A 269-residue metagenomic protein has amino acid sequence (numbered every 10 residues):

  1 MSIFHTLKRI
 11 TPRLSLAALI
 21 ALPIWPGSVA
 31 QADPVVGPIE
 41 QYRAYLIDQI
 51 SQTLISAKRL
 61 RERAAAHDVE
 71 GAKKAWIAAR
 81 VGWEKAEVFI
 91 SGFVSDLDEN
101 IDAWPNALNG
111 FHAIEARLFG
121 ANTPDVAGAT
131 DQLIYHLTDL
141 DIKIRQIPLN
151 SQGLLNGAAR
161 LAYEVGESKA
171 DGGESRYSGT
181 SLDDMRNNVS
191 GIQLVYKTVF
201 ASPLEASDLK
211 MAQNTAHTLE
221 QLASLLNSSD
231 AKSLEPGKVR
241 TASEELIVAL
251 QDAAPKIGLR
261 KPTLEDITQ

Functional and structural regions predicted by a protein language model:
M1-S2, Q31: Initiator methionine at the very start of the polypeptide chain
S2-L16: Bacterial N-terminal signal peptides that target proteins for export
S15-I24: Bacterial N-terminal signal peptides
W25-Q31: Sec/Tat signal peptide C-region and signal peptidase I cleavage site
A32-Q269: Mature extracytoplasmic or organellar-lumen-exposed domains after removal of signal/transit peptides
